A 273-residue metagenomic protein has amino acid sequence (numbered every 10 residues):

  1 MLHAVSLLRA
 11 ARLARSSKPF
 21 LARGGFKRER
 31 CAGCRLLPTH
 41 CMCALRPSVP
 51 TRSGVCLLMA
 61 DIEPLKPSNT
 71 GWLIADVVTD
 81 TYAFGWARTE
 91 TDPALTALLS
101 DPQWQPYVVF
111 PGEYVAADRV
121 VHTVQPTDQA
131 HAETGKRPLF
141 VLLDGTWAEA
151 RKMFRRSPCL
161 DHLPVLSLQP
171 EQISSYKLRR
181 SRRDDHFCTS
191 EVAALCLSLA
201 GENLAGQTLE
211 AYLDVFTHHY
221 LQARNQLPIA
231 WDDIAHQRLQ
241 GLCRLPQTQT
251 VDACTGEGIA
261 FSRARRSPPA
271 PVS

Functional and structural regions predicted by a protein language model:
L7-G24: Short Cys/His-rich Zn2+-coordinating modules
K27, L37, T51: Short metal-coordination and nucleic-acid-contact micro-motifs, chiefly zinc-binding Cys/His arrays
C31-C34: Short cysteine-rich clusters marking metal-coordination/redox-active sites
M42-L57: Short cysteine/histidine-rich zinc-coordinating motifs and their immediately flanking basic loops
A44, L65-V77: Histidine-anchored nucleotide/phosphate-binding helix
G54-D61, Q105-F110: Short hydrophobic beta-strand segments
T79-R151, C159: S-adenosyl-L-methionine/SAH cofactor-binding core of RNA-modifying enzymes
L139, W147-S273: C-terminal folded domains that constitute the principal catalytic or ligand-binding module of multi-domain proteins
